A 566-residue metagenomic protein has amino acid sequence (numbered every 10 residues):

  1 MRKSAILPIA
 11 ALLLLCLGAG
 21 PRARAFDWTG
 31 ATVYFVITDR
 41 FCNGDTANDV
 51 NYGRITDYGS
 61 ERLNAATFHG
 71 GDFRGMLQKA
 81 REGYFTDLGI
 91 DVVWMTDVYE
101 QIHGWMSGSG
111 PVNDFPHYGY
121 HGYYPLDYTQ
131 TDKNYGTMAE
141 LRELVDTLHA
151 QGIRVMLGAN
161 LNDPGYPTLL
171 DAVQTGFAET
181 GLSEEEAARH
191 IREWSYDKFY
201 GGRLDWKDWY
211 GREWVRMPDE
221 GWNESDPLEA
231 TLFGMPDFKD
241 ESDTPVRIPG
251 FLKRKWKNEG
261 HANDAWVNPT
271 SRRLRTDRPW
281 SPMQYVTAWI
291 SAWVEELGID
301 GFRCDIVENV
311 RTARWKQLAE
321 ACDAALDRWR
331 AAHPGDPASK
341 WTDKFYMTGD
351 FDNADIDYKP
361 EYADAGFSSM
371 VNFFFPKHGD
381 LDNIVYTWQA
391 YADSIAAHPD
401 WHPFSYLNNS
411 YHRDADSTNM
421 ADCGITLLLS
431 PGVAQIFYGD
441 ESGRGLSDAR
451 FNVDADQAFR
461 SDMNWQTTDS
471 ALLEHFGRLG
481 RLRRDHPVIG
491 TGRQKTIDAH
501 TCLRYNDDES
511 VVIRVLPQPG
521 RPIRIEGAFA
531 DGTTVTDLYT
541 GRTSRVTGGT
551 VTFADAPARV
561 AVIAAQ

Functional and structural regions predicted by a protein language model:
P8-C16: Bacterial N-terminal signal peptides
R22-R154, N162-P164, L169-A172, E193 (+3 more regions): N-terminal structural segment of carbohydrate-active enzymes
T29-V33, T86-V93, H149-M156, L297-F302 (+4 more regions): Loop/turn elements at helix/coil->beta-strand transitions in domains of secreted/extracellular proteins
V36, F85, M95, Y128 (+8 more regions): Conserved, mostly hydrophobic/aromatic
V50-R54, Q101-G122, L161-K255, E320 (+2 more regions): Aromatic- and acidic-residue-enriched segments that line the glycan-binding/catalytic groove of carbohydrate-active
G59-R74, G122-M138, G234-M283, D300-N309 (+2 more regions): The substrate-binding groove and active-site-proximal loops of carbohydrate-active enzymes, especially glycoside
D72-Y84, R278-E296, T418-G424: Short, acidic/polar
R192-W206, A288-Y406, D416-T418, T426 (+3 more regions): Active-site-proximal helices and loops of the catalytic beta/alpha 8
